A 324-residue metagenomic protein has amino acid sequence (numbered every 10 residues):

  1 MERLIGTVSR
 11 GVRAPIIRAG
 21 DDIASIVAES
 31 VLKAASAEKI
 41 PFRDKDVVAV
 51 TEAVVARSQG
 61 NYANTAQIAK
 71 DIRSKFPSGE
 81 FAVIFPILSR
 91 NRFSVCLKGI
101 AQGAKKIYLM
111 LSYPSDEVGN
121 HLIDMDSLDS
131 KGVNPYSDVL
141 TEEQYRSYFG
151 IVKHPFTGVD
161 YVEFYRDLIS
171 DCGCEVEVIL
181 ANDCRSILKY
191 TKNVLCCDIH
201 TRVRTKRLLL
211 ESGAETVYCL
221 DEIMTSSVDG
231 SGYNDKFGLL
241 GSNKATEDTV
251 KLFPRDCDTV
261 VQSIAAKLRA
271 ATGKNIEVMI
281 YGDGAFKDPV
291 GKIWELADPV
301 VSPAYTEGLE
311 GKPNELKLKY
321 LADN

Functional and structural regions predicted by a protein language model:
E2-D44, A53-N324: Conserved mixed alpha/beta catalytic, RNA-binding, or beta-rich assembly cores of soluble enzyme, regulatory
